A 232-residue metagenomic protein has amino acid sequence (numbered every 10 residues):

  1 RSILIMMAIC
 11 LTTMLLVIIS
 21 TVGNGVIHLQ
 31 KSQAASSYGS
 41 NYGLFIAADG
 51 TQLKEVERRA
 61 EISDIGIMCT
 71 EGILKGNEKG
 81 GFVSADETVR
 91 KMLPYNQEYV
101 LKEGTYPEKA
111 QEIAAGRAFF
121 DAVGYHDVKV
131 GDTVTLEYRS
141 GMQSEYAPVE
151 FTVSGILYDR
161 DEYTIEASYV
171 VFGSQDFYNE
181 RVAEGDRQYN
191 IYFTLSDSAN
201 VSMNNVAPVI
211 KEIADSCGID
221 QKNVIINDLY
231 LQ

Functional and structural regions predicted by a protein language model:
S2-I27: Short, strongly hydrophobic transmembrane alpha-helices
N24-L231: Basic-flanked hydrophobic alpha-helices used for secretion and membrane insertion
